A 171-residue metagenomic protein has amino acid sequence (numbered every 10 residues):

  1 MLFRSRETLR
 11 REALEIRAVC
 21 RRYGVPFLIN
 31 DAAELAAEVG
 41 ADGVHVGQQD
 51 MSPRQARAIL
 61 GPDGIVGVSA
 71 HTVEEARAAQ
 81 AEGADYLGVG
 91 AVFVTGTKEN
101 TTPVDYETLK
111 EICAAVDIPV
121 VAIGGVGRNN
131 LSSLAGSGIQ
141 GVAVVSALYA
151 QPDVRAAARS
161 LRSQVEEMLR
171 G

Functional and structural regions predicted by a protein language model:
M1-L2: Short, small-residue-biased leader/transition segments that mark boundaries at the very start of proteins
R6-E7, R128, Q151-P152: Loop/helix-junction capping segments adjacent to catalytic residues or to phosphate/diphosphate-binding pockets
L9-L28, Q48-H71, N100-R128, L161-R170: Alpha-helix-loop-beta-strand connector modules within alpha/beta enzyme cores
E12-E15, A36-A37, V89-A91: A generic short-segment signal for beta-strand/edge and adjacent turn/coil regions
F27-D42, A56, H71-G83, A115-A122 (+2 more regions): Catalytic cores of alpha/beta
E34, A91-V92, P103-D105, G125 (+1 more regions): Residue-level preference for alpha-helix termini and adjacent loops
V39-A41, V46, S69-A114, D153 (+1 more regions): Glycine/Thr-rich beta-alpha phosphate-binding loop at enzyme active sites
Q48-A58, G88-N100, L131-Q164: Glycine-rich phosphate-binding active-site loops on the catalytic face of alpha/beta enzymes
